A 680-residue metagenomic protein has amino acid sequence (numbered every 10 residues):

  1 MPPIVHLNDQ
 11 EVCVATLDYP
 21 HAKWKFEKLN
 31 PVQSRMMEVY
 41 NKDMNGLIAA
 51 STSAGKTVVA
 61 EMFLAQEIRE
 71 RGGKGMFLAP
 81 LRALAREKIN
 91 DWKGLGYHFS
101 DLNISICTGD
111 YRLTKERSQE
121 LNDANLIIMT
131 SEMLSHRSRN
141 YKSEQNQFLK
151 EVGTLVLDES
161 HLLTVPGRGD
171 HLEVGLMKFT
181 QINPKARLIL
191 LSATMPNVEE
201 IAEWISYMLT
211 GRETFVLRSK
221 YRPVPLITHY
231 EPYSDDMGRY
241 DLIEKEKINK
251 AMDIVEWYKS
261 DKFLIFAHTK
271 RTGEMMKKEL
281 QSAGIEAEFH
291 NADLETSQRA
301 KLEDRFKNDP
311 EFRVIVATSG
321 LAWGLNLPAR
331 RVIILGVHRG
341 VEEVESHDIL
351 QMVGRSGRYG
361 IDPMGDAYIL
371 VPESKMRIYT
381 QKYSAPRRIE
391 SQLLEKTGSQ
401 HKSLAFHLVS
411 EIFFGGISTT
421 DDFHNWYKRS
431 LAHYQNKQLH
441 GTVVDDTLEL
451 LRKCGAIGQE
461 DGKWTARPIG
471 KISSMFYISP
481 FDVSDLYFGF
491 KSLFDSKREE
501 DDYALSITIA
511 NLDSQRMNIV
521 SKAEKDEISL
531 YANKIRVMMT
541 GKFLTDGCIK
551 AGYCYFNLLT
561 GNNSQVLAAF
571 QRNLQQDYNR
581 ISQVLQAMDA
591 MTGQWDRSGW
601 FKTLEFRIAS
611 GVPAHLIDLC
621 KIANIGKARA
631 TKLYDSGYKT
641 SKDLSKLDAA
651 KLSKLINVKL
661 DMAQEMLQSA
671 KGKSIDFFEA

Functional and structural regions predicted by a protein language model:
P3-L47: Conserved pre-motif I regulatory segment
G75-A85, E256-E279: Conserved strand-helix element at the start of the C-terminal RecA-like helicase core
Y111-E151: Conserved helix/coil segment N-terminal to the catalytic DExD/H
K115-E116, L294-A317: Conserved helicase ATPase core of P-loop NTP-dependent helicases/translocases
L162-S219: Post-DEXD/H (motif II) to motif III coupling segment of the RecA-like Helicase ATP-binding lobe
T194, E200-E203, R212-T269: Conserved interdomain linker/interface between the two RecA-like ATPase lobes of SF2 helicase motors
L264, A432, N436, D445-K621 (+1 more regions): C-terminal helical accessory/scaffold domains
H338, D348-K382: Conserved segment of the helicase C-terminal RecA-like domain
